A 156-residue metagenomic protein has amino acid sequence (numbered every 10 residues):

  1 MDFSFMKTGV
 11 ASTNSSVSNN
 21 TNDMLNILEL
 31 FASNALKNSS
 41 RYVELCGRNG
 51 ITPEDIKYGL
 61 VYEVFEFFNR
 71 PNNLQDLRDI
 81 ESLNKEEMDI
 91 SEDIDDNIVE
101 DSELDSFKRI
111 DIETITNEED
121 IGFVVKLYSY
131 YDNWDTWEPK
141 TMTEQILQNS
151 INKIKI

Functional and structural regions predicted by a protein language model:
M1-G50, K57-I156: Intrinsically disordered, low-complexity terminal regions
